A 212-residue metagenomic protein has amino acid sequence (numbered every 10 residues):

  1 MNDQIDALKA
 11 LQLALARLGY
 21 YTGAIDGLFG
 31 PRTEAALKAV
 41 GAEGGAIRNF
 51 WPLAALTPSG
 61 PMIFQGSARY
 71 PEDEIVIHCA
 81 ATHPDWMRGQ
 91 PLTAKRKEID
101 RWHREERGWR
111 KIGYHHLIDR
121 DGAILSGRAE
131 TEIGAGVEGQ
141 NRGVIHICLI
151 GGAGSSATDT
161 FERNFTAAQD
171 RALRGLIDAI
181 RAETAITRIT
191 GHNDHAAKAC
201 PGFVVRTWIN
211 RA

Functional and structural regions predicted by a protein language model:
M1-N2, I25: Solvent-exposed beta-strand motifs enriched in subsets of small alpha/beta binding domains, especially certain
D3-A10, A14, P31-A80, D119-A212: Basic/polar, cationic surfaces and motifs that engage anionic cell-wall and phosphate/carboxylate ligands
A14-D26: Extracellular-facing binding/remodeling surfaces
G23-A24, P84-G89, S156-T158, A199: A generic structural signal for short coil/turn motifs at secondary-structure boundaries
A24-I25, R107-H115, T184-N193: Surface-exposed patches in mature extracellular/periplasmic domains of secreted proteins
D26, R88, E162-T166: Alpha-helix N-cap/helix-initiation motif
A68-E130: Secreted/periplasmic proteins that engage bacterial cell-wall peptidoglycan
